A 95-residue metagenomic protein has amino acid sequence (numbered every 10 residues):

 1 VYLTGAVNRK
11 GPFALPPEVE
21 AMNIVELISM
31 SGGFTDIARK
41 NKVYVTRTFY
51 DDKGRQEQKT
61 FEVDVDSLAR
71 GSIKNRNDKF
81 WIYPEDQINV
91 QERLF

Functional and structural regions predicted by a protein language model:
V1-F95: Ser/Thr/Pro/Gly-biased, low-complexity, turn-/loop-rich segments that often occur immediately after N-terminal
